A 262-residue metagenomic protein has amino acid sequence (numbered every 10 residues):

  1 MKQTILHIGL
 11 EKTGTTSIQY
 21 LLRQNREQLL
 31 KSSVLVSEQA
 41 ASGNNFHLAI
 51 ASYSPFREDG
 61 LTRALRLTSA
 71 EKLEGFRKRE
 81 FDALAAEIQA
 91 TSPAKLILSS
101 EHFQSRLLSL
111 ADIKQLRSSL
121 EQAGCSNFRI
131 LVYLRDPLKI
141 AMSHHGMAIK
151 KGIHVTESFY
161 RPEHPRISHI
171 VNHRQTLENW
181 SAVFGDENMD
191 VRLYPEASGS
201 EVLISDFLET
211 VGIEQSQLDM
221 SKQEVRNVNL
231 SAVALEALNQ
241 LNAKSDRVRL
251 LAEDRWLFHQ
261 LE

Functional and structural regions predicted by a protein language model:
M1-E262: Anion-recognition interface
